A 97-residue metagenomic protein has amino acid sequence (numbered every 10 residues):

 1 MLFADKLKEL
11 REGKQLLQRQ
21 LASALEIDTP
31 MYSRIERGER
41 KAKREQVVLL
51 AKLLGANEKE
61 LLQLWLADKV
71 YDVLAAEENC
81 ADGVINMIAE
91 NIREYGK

Functional and structural regions predicted by a protein language model:
M1-F3: Absolute protein N-terminus
D5-L21, L49, D82-G83: Short basic helix-loop element that most often maps to the first helix and adjoining turn of HTH DNA-binding modules
E12, E26, R37-E39, L66: Residue-level detection of the helix-turn-helix DNA-binding "recognition helix"
Q15-R34: Short alpha-helical DNA-recognition segment
Q18, E36-E39, Q46, E58: Acidic-residue sensor for enzyme active/binding pockets
E26, K43-Q63: DNA major-groove recognition helix of helix-turn-helix/homeodomain DNA-binding modules
L62-K97: Short, charged recognition helix plus adjacent turn of helix-turn-helix-like nucleic-acid-binding domains
